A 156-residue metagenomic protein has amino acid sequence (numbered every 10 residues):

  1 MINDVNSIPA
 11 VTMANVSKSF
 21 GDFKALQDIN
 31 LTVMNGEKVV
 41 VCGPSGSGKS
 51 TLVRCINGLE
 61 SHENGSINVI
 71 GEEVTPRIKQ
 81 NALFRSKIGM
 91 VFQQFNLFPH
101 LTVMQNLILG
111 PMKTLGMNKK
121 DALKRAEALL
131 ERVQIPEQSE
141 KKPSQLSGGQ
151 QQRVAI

Functional and structural regions predicted by a protein language model:
I2-I156: ABC family nucleotide-binding domain
